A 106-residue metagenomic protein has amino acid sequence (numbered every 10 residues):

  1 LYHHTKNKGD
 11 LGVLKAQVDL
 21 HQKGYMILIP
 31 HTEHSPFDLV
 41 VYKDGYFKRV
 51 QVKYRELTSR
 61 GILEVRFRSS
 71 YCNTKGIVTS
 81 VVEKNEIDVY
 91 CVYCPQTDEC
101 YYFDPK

Functional and structural regions predicted by a protein language model:
L1-P30: Acidic-basic catalytic patches of nuclease active cores, encompassing PD-(D/E)XK and other metal-cofactor nuclease
L20, L39-V41, K48-E56: Conserved catalytic cores of phosphodiester-cleaving nucleases, focusing on short active-site segments
I29-P30, V40, T79-V81: Short, flexible, glycine/charge-rich loop motifs used to bind or transfer phosphoryl groups or to couple energy/partner
H34-D38: Beta-rich nucleic-acid/ligand-interaction surfaces
Y42-D44, P95: Short strand-coil-strand connectors
K53-C100: Catalytic cores of nucleic-acid endonucleases
C100-K106: Short, surface-exposed terminal/edge motifs of secreted or surface/virion proteins that either
